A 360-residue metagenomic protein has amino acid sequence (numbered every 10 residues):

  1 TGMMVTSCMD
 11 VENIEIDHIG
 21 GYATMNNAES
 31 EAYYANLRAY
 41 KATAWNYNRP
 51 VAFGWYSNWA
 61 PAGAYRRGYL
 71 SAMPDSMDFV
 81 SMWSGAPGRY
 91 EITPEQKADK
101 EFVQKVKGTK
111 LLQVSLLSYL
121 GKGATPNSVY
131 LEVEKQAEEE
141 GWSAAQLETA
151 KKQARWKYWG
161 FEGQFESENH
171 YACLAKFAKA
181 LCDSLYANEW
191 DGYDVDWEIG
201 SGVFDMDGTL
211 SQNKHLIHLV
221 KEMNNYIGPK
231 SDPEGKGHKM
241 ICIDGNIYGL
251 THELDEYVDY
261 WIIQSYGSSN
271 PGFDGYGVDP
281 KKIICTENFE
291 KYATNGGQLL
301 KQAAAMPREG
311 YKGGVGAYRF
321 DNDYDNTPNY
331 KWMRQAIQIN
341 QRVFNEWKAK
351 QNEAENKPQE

Functional and structural regions predicted by a protein language model:
T1-T43: Bacterial Sec-dependent N-terminal signal peptides
N48-G296, E309-K312, T327-P328, W332-A336: Chitinase-like catalytic core of GlcNAc-active glycosidases
L299-E309: Catalytic cores of alpha/beta
R319: Short glycine-rich catalytic loops that host catalytic nucleophiles or stabilize transition states across multiple
N326-E355: C-terminal helical cap(s) of enzyme catalytic domains, especially alpha/beta-barrels
K357-Q359: Charge-dense, extended regions
